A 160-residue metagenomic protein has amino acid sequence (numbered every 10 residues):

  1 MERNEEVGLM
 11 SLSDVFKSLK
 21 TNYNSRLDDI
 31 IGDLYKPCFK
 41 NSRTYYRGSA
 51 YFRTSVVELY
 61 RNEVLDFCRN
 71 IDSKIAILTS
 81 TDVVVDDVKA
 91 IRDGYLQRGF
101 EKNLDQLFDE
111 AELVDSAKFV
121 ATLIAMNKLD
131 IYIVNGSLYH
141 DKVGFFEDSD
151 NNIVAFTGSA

Functional and structural regions predicted by a protein language model:
M1-A160: PLD/PLD-like phosphodiesterase catalytic module centered on the HKD motif
